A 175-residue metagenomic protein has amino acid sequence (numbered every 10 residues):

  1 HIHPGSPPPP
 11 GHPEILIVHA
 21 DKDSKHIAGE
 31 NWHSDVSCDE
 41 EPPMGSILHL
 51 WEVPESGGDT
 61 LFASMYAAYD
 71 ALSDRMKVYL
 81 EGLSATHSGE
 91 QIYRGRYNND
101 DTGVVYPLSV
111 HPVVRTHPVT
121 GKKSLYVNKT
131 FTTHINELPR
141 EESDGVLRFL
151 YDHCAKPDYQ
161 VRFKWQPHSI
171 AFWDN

Functional and structural regions predicted by a protein language model:
H1-I170: Non-heme Fe(II) oxygenase catalytic core, chiefly the N-lobe of the double-stranded beta-helix
